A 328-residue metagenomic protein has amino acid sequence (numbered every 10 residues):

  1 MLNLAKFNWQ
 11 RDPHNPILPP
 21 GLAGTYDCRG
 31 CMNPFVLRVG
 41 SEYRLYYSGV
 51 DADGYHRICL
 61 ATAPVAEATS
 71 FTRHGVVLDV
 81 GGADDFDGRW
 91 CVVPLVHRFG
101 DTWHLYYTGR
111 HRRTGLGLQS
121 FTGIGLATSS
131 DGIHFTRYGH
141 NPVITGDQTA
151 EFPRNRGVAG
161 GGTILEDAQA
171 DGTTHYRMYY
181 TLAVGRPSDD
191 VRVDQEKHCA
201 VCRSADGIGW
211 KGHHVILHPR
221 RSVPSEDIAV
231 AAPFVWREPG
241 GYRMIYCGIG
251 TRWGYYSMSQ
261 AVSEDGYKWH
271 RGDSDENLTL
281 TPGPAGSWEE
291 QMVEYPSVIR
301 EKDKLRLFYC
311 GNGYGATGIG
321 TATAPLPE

Functional and structural regions predicted by a protein language model:
M1-R89, H97-G160, L165-I228, W236-Q291 (+1 more regions): Beta-rich carbohydrate-recognition and catalytic domains
A232: Active-site/pore-lining binding-face segments in mid-to-C-terminal subdomains
S297: Conserved active-site neighborhood of enzyme catalytic/cofactor-binding cores
